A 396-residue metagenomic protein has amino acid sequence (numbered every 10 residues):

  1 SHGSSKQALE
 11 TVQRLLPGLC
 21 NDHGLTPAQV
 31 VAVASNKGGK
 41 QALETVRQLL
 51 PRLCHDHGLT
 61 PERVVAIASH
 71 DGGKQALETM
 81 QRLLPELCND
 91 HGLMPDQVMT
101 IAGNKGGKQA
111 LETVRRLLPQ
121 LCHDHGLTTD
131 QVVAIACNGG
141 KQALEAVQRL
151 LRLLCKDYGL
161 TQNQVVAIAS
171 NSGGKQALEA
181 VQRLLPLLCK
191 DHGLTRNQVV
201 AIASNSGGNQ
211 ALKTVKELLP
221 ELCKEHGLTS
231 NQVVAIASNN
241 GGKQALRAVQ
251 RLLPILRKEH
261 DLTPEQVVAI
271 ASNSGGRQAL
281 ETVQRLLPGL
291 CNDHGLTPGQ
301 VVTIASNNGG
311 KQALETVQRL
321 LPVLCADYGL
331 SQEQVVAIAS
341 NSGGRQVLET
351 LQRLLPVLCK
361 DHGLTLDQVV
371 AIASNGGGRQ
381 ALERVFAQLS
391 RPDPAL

Functional and structural regions predicted by a protein language model:
S1-G3, L396: Accessible peptide chain termini
G3-Q380: Thr-biased low-complexity repeat/linker tracts and other Thr-enriched repetitive architectures
A373-G378, L382-A395: Leucine-rich solenoid repeat scaffolds
